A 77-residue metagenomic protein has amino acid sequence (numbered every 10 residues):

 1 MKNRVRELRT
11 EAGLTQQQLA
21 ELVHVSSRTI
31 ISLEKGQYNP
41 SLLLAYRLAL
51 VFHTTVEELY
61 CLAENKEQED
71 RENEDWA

Functional and structural regions predicted by a protein language model:
N3-L22, E74-D75: Short basic helix-loop element that most often maps to the first helix and adjoining turn of HTH DNA-binding modules
E7-T10, I30, L43, R47: A broad detector of short, well-ordered amphipathic alpha-helices that serve as recognition/interaction surfaces
L43-E58: DNA major-groove recognition helix of helix-turn-helix/homeodomain DNA-binding modules
C61-A77: Short, charged recognition helix plus adjacent turn of helix-turn-helix-like nucleic-acid-binding domains
